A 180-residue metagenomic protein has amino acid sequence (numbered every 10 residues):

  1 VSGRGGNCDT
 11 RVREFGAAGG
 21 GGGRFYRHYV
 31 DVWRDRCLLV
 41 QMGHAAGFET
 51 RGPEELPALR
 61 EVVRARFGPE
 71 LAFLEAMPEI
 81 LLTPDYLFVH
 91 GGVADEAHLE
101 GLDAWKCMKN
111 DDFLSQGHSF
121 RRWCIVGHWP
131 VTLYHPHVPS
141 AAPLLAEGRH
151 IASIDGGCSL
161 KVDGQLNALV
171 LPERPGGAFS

Functional and structural regions predicted by a protein language model:
V1-D31: Core catalytic region of metal-dependent phosphoesterases/phosphodiesterases, especially metallo-beta-lactamase-like
G5-G6, G23, V32, L56 (+1 more regions): Short, structured coil/loop segments at alpha-helix boundaries
N7-D9, G157-S159, P172-R174: Short, solvent-exposed coil/turn elements at secondary-structure transition points
G19-R51: Acidic/polar short surface loop at catalytic or gating sites that assists cofactor/ion binding and chemistry
G20-G21, A104, A142, L169: Hydrophobic alpha-helical segments
L39-S153, G157-D163, F179: Acidic, His/Gly-enriched loop-helix segments that form or flank divalent-metal centers in metallo-dependent hydrolases
G164-S180: Short, basic/aromatic-enriched C-terminal tail that caps enzymatic domains
